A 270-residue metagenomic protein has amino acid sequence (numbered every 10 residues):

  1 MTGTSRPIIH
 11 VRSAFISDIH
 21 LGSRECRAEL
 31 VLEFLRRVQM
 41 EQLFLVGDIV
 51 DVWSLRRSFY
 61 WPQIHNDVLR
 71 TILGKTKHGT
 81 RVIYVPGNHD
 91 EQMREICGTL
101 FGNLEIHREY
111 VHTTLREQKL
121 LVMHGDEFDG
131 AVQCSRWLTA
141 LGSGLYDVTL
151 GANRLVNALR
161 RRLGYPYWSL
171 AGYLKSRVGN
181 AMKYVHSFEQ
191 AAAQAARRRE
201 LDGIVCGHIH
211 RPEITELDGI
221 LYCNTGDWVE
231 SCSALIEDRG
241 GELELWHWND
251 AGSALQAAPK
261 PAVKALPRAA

Functional and structural regions predicted by a protein language model:
G3, W248-A270: C-terminal regulatory/interaction regions
T4-R12, S23-L115: Core catalytic region of metal-dependent phosphoesterases/phosphodiesterases, especially metallo-beta-lactamase-like
S13-F15, L43-L45, L121, V205: Residue-level marker for buried hydrophobic side chains located in beta-strands that build the well-ordered beta-sheet
S23, A28-E29, R116-V122, F128 (+1 more regions): Catalytic core of the metallo-beta-lactamase
S54-R56, M93-I96, V132-Q133, I214-E216 (+2 more regions): Short glycine-/acidic-enriched loop or helix-start segments at secondary-structure transitions that form or flank
N103-E109, L121, D126, G130-A140 (+2 more regions): Conserved beta-sheet core of the metallophosphoesterase superfamily
M123-F188: Active-site-proximal loop/helix segment associated with metal-binding centers of metalloenzymes
